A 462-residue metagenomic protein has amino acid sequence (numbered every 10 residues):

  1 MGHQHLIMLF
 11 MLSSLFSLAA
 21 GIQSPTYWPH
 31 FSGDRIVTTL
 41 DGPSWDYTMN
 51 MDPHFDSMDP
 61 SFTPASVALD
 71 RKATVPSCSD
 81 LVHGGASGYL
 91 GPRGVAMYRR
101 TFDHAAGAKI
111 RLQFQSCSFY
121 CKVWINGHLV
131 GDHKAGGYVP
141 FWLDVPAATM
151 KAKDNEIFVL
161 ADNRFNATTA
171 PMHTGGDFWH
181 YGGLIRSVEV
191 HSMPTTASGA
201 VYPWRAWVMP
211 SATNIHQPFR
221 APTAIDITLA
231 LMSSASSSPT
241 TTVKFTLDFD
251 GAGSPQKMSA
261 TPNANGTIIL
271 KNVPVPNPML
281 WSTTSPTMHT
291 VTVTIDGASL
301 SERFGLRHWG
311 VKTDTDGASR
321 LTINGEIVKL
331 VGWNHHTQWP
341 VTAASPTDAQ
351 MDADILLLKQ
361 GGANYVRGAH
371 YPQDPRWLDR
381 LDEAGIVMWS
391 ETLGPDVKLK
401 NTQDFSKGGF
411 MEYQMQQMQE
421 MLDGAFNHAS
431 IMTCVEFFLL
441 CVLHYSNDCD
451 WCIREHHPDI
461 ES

Functional and structural regions predicted by a protein language model:
H5-G21: Cleavable N-terminal signal peptides of Sec/SRP-targeted secreted and luminal proteins
I22-G33, D46-P53, G88-A200, S234 (+3 more regions): Accessory beta-strand-rich segments of carbohydrate-active enzymes
S79-D103, A108-I125, G131-D132, H191 (+4 more regions): Active-site-adjacent substrate/metal-binding segments within catalytic domains of carbohydrate-active enzymes
I110, A221-L229: Structural beta-strand segments of beta-rich domains
T149-D154, A230-D314: Extended acidic/polar, glycine-enriched regions that form or flank non-catalytic beta-rich accessory modules
T213-T223: Short, solvent-exposed loop/linker segments at the N-terminal edge of repeated beta-sheet extracellular domains
H444-D448, D459-S462: Extracellular glycoside hydrolase catalytic/binding regions
